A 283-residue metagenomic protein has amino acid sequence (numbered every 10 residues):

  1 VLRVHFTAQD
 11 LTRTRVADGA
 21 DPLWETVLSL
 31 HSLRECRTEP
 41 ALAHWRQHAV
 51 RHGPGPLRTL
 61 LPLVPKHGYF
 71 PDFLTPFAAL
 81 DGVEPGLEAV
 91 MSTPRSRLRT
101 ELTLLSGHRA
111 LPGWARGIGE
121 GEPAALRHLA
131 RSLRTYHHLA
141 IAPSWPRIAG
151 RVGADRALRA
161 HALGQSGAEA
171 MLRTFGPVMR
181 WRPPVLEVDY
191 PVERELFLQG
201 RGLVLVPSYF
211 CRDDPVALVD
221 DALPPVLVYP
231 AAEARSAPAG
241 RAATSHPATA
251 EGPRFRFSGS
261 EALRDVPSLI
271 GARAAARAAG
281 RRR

Functional and structural regions predicted by a protein language model:
V1-V188, E195-L196: N-terminal, charged low-complexity regulatory/assembly segments
D189, Q199, V204-R283: Extended mid-to-C-terminal alpha-helical interaction segments
